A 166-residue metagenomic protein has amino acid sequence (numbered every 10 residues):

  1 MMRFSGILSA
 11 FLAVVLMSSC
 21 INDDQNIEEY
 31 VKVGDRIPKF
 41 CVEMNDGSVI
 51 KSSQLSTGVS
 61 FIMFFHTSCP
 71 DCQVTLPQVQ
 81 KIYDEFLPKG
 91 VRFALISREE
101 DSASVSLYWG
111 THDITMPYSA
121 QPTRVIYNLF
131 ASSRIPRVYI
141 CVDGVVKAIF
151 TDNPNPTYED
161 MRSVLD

Functional and structural regions predicted by a protein language model:
M1-S18: Sec-dependent bacterial lipoprotein signal peptides
S19-K39: N-proximal helix/coil linker or "cap" segments that precede and/or mark the start of modular domains
C41-S60: A short beta-strand-turn-helix
G58-S60, F65-C69, R134: Short pre-active-site segment immediately N-terminal to redox-active cysteine/selenocysteine motifs in thiol-based
F64-K81: Conserved redox-active cysteine motifs that mediate thiol-disulfide chemistry, especially di-cysteine Cys-X(1-2)-Cys
G90-A103, I114-T123: Thiol-based oxidoreductase modules, predominantly thioredoxin-like and allied folds used for disulfide exchange
Y108-D143: Short, internal strand/loop/helix patches that form the active-site neighborhood or redox-interaction surface
I140-D166: Thiol-/selenol-based redox modules, centered on thioredoxin-like and closely related oxidoreductase domains
